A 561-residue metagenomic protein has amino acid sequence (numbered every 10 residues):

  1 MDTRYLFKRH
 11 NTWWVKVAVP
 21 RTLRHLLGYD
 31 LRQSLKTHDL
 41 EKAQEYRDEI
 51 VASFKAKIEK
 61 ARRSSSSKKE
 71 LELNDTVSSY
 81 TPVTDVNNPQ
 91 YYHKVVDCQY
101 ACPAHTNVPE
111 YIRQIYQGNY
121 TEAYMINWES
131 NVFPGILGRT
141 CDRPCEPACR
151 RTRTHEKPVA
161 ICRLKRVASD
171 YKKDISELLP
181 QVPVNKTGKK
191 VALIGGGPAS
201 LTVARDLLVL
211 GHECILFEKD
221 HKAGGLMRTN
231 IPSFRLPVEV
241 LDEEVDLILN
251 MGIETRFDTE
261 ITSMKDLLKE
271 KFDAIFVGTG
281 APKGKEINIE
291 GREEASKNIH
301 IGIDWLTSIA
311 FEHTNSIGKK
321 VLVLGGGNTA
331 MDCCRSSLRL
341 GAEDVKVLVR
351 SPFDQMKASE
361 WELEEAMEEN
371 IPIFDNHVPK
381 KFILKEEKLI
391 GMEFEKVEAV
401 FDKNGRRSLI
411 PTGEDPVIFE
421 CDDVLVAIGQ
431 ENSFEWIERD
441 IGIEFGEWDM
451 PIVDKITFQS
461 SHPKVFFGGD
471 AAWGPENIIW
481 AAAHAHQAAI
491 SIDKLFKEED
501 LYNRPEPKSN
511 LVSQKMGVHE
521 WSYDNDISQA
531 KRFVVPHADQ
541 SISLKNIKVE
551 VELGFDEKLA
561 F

Functional and structural regions predicted by a protein language model:
M1-T37, E41, R62-N74: Short, Arg/Lys-rich segments that mark the N-terminal edge of DNA/RNA- and chromatin-recognition modules
D75-Q90, E364-N370, V378-K388, V400 (+1 more regions): Mid-to-C-terminal Rossmann-like scaffold of FAD/NAD(P)H-dependent oxidoreductases
A168-V184, E243-S263, G284-L340, F445-S461: Glycine-rich dinucleotide-binding loop and its adjacent helix/turn
N185, K190-I194, D242-I289, K381-E393 (+3 more regions): Feature captures the FAD/FMN-dependent oxidoreductase FAD-binding
K190-I215, T329-L338: N-terminal Rossmann-like FAD-binding beta1-loop-alpha1 element of flavoenzymes
E213-L216, D220-M251, T255-R256, T307 (+2 more regions): Rossmann-like dinucleotide-binding cores of NAD(P)H-dependent redox enzymes
A295-G318, D402-P475, Y523-D524: FAD-site-proximal beta/loop scaffold in flavoenzymes
C333, A471-Y502: A conserved FAD-binding loop/helix module that cradles the flavin
